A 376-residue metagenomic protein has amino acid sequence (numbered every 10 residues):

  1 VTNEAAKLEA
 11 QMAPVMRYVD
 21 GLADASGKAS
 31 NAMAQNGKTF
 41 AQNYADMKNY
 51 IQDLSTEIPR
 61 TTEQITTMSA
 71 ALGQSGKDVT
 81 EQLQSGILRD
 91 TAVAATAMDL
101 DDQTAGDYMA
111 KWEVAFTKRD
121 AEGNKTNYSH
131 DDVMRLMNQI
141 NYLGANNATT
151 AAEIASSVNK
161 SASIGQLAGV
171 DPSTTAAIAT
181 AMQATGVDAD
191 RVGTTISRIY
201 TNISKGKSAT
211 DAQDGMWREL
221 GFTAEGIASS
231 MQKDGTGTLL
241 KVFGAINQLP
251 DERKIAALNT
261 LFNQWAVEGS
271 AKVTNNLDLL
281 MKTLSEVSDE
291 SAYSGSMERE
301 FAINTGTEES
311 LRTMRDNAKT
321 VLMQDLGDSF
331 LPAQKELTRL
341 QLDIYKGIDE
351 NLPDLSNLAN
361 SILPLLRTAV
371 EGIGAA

Functional and structural regions predicted by a protein language model:
V1-N138, Y142-A155, G165-S173, T185-V192 (+4 more regions): A short, structural motif
P14, D24-A32, A41, K48 (+11 more regions): Secondary-structure boundary/capping motif
G21-L22, M68, Q103, D131 (+8 more regions): Generic alpha-helical hydrophobic packing signal
I87-V93, L136-I140, T174-M182, I196 (+9 more regions): Conserved short hydrophobic patches within well-ordered secondary structure
V158: Glycine/charged-rich beta-loop-alpha catalytic/anionic-binding loops adjacent to active sites
T174-D289, K319: Extended alpha-helical or coil "stalk/linker/tether" regions that are enriched in polar/charged and small residues
G186-D190, G235, R253, S288-A376: Hydrophobic, low-dielectric interface segments
